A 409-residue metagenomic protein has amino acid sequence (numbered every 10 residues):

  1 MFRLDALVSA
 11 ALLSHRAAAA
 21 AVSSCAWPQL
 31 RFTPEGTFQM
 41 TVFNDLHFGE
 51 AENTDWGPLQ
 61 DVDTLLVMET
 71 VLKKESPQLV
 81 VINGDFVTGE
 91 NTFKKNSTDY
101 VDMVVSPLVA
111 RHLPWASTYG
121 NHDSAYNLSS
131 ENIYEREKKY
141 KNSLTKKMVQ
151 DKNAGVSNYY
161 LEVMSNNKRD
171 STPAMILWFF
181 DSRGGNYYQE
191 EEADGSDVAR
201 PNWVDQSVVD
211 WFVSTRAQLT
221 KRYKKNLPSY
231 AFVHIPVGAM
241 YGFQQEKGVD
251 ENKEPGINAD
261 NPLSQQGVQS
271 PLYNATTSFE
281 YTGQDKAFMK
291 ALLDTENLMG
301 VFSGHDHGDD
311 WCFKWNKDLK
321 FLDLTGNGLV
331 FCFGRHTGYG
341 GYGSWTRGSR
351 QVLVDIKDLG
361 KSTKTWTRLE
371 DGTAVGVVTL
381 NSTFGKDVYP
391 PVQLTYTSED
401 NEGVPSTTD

Functional and structural regions predicted by a protein language model:
M1-V22: Fungal secretory targeting signals
A19-D99, M103: N-terminal active-site segment of His-dependent metallophosphoesterases
V22-L30, Y100-Y223, Q351: Extended active-site neighborhood of metal-dependent phosphoesterases/phosphodiesterases
G49-A51, T88-N91, S117-L128, G185-Y188 (+3 more regions): Active-site environment of divalent metal-dependent phosphoester hydrolases
T54-W56, G84-V105, S124-K141, F243 (+2 more regions): Metal-dependent catalytic neighborhoods of phosphoester/phosphodiester hydrolases
V163, L177, D309-T407: Binuclear metal-dependent phosphoesterase catalytic core
L177-Y281: Active-site-proximal loop/helix segment associated with metal-binding centers of metalloenzymes
E254-D355: Conserved beta-sheet core of the metallophosphoesterase superfamily
